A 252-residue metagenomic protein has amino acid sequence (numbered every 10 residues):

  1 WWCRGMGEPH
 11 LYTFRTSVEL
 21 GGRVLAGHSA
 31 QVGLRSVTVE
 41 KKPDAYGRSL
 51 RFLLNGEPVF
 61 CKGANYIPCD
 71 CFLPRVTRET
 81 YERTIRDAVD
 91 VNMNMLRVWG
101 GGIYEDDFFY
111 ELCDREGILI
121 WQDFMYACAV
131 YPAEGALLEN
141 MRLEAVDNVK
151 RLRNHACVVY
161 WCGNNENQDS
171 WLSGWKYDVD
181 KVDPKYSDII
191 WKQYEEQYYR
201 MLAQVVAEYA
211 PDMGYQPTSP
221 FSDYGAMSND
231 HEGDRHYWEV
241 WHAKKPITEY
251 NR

Functional and structural regions predicted by a protein language model:
W1-M95, R115, G233, K244-T248: Secreted/periplasmic carbohydrate-active enzymes, especially glycoside hydrolases
M95-R115, L119-R252: Substrate-binding/catalytic cleft of secreted carbohydrate-active enzymes, primarily glycoside hydrolases
